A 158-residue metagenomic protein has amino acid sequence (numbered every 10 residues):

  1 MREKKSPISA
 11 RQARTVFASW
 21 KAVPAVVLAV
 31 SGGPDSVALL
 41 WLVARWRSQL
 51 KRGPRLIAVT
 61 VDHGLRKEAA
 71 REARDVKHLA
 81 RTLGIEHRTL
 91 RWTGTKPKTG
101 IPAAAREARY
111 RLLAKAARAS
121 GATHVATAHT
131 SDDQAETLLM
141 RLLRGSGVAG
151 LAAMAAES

Functional and structural regions predicted by a protein language model:
M1-S158: Core alpha/beta nucleotide-donor-binding catalytic domains of modification enzymes
